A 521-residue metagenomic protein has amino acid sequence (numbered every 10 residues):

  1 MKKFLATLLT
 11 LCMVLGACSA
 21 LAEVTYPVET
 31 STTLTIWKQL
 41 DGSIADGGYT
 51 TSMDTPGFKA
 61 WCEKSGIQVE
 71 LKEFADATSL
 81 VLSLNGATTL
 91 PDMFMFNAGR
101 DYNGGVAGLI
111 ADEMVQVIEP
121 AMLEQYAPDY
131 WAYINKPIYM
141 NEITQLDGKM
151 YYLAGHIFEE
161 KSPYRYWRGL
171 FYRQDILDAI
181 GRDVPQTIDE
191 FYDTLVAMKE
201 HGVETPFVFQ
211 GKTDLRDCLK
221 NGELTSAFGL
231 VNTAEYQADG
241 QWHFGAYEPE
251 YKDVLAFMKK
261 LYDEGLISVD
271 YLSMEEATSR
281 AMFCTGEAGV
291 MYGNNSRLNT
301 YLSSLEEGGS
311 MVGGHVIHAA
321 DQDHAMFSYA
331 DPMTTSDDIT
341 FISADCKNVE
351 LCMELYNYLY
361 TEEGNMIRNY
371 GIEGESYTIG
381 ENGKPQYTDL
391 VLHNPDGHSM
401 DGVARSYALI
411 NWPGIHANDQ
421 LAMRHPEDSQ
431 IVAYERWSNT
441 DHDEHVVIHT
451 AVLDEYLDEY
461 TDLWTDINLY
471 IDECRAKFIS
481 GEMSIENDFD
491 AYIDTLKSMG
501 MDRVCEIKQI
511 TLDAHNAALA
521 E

Functional and structural regions predicted by a protein language model:
M1-K2: N-terminal hydrophobic targeting signals that begin at the initiator methionine
L5, L9, L21-E521: Extracytoplasmic/secretory soluble proteins
L9, M13-A17: Hydrophobic core
